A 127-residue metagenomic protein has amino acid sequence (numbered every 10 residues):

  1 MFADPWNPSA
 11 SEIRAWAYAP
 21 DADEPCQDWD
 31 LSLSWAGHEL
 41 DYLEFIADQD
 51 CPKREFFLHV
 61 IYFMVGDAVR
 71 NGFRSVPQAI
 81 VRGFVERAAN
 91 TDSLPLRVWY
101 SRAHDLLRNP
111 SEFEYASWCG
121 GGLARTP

Functional and structural regions predicted by a protein language model:
M1-P127: Extended repeat-based scaffolds of very large eukaryotic assembly and lipid-transport proteins
